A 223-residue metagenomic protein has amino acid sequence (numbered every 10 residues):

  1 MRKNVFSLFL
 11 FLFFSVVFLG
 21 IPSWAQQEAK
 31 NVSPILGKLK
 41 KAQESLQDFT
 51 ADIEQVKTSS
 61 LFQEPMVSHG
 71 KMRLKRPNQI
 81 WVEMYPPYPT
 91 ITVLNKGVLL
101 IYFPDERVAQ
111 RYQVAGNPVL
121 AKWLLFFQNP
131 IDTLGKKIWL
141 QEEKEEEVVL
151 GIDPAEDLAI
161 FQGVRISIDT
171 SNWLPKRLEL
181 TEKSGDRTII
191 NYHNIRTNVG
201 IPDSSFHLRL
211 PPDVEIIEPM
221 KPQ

Functional and structural regions predicted by a protein language model:
M1-L10: Bacterial N-terminal signal peptides that target proteins for export
F9-G20: Bacterial N-terminal signal peptides
P22-S68, K75, L210-Q223: N-terminal leader/targeting segments and the immediate start of mature chains
Q43, P118-T133: Short, solvent-exposed helix-to-loop capping segments enriched in aromatics
E54-T58, E83-Y85, Y102-P104, D153-A155 (+1 more regions): A generic structural motif
K71-A121, T188-I189: An acidic-aromatic
Q110, I131, G135-I138, E142-M220: Gly/Pro-enriched, hydrophobic low-complexity segments that function as extracytoplasmic propeptides/linkers
